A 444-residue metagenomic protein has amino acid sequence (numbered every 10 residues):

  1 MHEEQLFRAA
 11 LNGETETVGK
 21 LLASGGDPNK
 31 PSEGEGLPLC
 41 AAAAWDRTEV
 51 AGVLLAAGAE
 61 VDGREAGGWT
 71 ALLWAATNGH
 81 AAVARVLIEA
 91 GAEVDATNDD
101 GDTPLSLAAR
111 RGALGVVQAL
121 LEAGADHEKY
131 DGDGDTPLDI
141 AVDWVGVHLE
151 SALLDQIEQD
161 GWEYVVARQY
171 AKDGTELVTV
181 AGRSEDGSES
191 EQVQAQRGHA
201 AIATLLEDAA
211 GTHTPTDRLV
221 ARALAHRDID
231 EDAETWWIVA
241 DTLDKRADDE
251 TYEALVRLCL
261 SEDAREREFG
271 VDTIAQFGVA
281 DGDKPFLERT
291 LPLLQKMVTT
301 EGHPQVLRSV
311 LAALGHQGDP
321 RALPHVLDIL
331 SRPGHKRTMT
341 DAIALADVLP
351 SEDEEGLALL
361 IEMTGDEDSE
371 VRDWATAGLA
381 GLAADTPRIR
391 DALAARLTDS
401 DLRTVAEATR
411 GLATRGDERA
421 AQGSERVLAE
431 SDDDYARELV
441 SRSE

Functional and structural regions predicted by a protein language model:
H2-L6, P31-P38, R64-T70, T97-T103 (+2 more regions): Ankyrin-repeat boundary/"N-cap" motif
R8-G13, A41-R47, W74-H80, L107-A113 (+1 more regions): Ankyrin repeat A-helix N-terminal signature
T17, E49-V50, A82-V83, G115-V116 (+2 more regions): Conserved ankyrin/ankyrin-like repeat signature
G19-D27, G52-E60, R85-E93, Q118-D126 (+1 more regions): Ankyrin repeat domain, specifically the short helix-to-loop turn at the C-terminus of the second helix of each repeat
L55, I88, P215-A221, D248-L260 (+5 more regions): Amphipathic alpha-helical scaffolding segments comprising HEAT/armadillo-like alpha-solenoid repeats
W236, R267, L307, T338-M339 (+3 more regions): Residue-level detector of extended alpha-helical repeat arrays and alpha-solenoid scaffolds
A264-R265, H303-Q305, P320, H335-K336 (+3 more regions): Alpha-helix N-cap/helix-start positions at coil->helix boundaries
